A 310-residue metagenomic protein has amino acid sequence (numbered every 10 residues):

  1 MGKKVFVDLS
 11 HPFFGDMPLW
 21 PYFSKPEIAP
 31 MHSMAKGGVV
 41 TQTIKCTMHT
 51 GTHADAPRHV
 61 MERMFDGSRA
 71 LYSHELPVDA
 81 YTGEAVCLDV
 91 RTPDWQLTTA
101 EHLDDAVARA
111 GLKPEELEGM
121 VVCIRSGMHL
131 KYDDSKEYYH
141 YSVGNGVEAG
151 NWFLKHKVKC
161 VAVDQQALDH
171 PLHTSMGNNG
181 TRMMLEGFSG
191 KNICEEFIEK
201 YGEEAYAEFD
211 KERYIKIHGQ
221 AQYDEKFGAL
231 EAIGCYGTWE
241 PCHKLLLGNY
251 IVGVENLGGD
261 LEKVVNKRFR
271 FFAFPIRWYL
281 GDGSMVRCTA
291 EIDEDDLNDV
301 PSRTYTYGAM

Functional and structural regions predicted by a protein language model:
M1-M310: Active-/binding-site microenvironments in catalytic and ligand-binding cores
